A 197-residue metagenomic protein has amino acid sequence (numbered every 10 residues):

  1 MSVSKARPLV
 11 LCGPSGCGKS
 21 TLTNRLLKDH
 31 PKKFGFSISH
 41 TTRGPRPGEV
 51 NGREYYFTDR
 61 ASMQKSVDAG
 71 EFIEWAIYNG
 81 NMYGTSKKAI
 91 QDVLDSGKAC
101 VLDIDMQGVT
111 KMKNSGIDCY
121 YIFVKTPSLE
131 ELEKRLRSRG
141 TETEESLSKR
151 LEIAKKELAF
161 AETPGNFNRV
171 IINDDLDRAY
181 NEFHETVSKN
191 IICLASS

Functional and structural regions predicted by a protein language model:
M1-L9: Extreme N-terminal, non-catalytic leader segments that precede Walker-type/kinase nucleotide-binding cores
C12-P14: P-loop (Walker A) phosphate-binding loop of NTP-binding proteins
K19: Conserved lysine of the Walker
L22-N24: Post-Walker A alpha-helix
K28-F36, I191: Post-Walker A helix-loop "phosphate-sensing" segment adjacent to the P-loop in P-loop NTPases
S39-C100: ATP-dependent small-molecule kinase phosphotransfer cores that center on conserved nucleotide phosphate-binding segments
C100-D105, N114-S138, I172: Conserved phosphate-donor/acceptor-positioning beta-strand/loop module used by diverse small-molecule
T141-K189: Small-molecule kinase domains that catalyze NTP-dependent phosphoryl transfer to phosphate-bearing small molecules
